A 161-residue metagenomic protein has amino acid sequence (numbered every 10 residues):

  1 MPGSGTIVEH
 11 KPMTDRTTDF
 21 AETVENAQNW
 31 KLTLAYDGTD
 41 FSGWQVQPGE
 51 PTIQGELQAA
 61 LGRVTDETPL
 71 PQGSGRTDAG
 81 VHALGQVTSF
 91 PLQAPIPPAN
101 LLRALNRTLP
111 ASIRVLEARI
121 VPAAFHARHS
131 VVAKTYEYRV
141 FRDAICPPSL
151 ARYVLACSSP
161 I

Functional and structural regions predicted by a protein language model:
G5-I161: Structured-RNA-binding interfaces characteristic of tRNA pseudouridine synthases
